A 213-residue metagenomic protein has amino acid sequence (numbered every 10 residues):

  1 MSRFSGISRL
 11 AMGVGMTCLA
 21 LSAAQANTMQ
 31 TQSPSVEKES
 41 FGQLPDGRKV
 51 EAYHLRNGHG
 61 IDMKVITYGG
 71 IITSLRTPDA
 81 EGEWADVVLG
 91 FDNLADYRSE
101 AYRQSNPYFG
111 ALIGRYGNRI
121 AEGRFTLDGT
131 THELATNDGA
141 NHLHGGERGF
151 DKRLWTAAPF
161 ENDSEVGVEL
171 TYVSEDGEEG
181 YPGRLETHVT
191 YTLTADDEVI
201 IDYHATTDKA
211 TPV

Functional and structural regions predicted by a protein language model:
M1-M12: Bacterial N-terminal signal peptides that target proteins for export
R3, N27-V213: Surface-exposed acidic/polar loop and edge beta-strand patches at domain peripheries
S5, S22-Q25: Jelly-roll (double-stranded beta-helix
A11-S22: Bacterial N-terminal signal peptides
